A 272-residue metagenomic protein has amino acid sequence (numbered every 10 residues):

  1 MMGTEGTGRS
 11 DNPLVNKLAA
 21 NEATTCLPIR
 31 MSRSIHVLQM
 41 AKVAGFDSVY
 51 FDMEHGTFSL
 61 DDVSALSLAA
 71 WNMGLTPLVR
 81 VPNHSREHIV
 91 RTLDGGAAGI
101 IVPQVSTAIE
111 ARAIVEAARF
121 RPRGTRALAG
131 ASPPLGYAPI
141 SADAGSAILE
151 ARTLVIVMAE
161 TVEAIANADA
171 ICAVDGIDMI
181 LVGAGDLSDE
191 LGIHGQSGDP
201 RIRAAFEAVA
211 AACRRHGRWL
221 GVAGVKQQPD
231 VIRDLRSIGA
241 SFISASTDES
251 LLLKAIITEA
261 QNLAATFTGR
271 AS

Functional and structural regions predicted by a protein language model:
M1-P28, A138-A151, E207-R215, A271-S272: N-terminal amphipathic alpha-helix/helix-capping segment at the start of soluble metabolic enzymes
M2-P77, V81-H84, E116, V155 (+1 more regions): Conserved N-terminal beta1-alpha1 strand-loop-helix module at the mouth
T4, S85, R126-A138, A159-A166 (+1 more regions): C-terminal alpha-helical cap/extension of soluble enzyme domains
L27, D52, T92, I100 (+4 more regions): Conserved, mostly hydrophobic/aromatic
I29-V43, N83-R91, V162-V174, K226-D234: Short, acidic/polar
L60-D94, E116-G124, A147-E150, G198-L220 (+1 more regions): Alpha-helix-loop-beta-strand connector modules within alpha/beta enzyme cores
E87, G99-D175, D186-D189: Conserved anion-binding
G99-E110, I180-D189, A240-T258: Glycine-rich phosphate-binding active-site loops on the catalytic face of alpha/beta enzymes
